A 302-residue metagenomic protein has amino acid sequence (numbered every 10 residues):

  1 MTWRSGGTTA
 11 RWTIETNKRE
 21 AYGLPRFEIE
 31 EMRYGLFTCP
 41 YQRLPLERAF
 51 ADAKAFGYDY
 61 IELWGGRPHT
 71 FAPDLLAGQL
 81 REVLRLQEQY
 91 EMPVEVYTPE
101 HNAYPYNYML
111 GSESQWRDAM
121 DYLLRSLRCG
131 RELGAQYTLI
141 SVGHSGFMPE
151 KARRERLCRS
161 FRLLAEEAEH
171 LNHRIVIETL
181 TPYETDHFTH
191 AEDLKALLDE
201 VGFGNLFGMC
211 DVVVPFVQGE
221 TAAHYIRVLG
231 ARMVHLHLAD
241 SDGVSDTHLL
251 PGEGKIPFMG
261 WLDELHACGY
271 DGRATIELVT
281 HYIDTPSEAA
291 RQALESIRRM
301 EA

Functional and structural regions predicted by a protein language model:
G6, N17-G35, P40-G57, E88 (+3 more regions): Histidine-acidic metal/acid-base catalytic patches
E20-R26, R48, E88-Y90, Y106-F207 (+2 more regions): Active-site acidic/histidine proton-transfer and metal-coordination neighborhood in alpha/beta enzyme cores
P40-Q42, G65-R67, E100-A103, V142-G146 (+4 more regions): Active-site-proximal loop/turn and secondary-structure-junction residues that shape catalytic pockets, frequently
D59-Y60, P93, Q136, R174 (+1 more regions): Residue-level detector of anion-binding/catalytic polar loops
E62, V96, L139, V176 (+2 more regions): Conserved beta-strand positions in the central sheet of alpha/beta enzyme cores
W64-L84, V142-H144, M148, D246: Glycine-rich, proline-tolerant flexible connector loops at the mouths of alpha/beta enzymes
L86, E95-Y97: Conserved alpha-helical segments that form or flank metal/cofactor-binding pockets of metalloenzymes
